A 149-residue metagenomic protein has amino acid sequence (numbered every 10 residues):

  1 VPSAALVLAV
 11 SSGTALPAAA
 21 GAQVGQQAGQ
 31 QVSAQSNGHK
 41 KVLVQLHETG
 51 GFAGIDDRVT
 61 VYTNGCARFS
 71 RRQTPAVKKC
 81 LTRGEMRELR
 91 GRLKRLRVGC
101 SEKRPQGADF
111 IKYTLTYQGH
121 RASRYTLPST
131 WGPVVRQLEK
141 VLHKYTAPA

Functional and structural regions predicted by a protein language model:
V1-L6, A15-T49, E85, G99-A149: Short, well-ordered, aromatic-rich surface patches in folded extracellular/luminal domains
H39-K41, G54-D56, N64: Extracytoplasmic
G50-D56, A76-V77, R121-R124: Short, surface-exposed beta-strand/loop "edge" segments at domain boundaries and coil↔beta transitions
R58-A76: Short, flexible N-terminal segments of the mature chain
P75-E102: Mature extracytoplasmic domains of secretory-pathway proteins
